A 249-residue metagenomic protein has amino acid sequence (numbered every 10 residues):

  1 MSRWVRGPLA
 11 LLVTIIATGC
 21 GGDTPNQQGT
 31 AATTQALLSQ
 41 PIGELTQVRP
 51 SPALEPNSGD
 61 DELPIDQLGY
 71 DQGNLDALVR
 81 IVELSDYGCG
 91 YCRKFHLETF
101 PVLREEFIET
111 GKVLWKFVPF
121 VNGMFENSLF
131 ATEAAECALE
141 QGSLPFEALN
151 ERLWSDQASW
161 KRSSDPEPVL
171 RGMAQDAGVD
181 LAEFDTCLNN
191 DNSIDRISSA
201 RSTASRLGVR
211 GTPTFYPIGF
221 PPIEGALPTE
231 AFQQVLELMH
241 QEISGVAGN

Functional and structural regions predicted by a protein language model:
M1-L9: Bacterial N-terminal signal peptides that target proteins for export
I15-G19: C-terminal motif of bacterial Sec signal peptides marking the signal peptidase cleavage site
G21-P50, L84, F100, R171-N249: C-terminal cap of thioredoxin/glutaredoxin-like
N26-Q27, D60-E62, F95-E98: Secreted/processed peptides and extracellular or luminal domains of membrane proteins
Q47-D66: Short coil-to-helix leader/linker segments, especially the first N-terminal amphipathic alpha-helix with its helix
E62-V79, F107: A short beta-strand-turn-helix
Y70-Q72, W160, I223: Short clusters of hydrophobic/aromatic residues that line enzyme substrate/ligand-binding pockets
A77, V82-Q175, R210, L238 (+2 more regions): Structural alpha/beta surface segment adjacent to cysteine/selenocysteine redox centers across thiol/disulfide enzymes
